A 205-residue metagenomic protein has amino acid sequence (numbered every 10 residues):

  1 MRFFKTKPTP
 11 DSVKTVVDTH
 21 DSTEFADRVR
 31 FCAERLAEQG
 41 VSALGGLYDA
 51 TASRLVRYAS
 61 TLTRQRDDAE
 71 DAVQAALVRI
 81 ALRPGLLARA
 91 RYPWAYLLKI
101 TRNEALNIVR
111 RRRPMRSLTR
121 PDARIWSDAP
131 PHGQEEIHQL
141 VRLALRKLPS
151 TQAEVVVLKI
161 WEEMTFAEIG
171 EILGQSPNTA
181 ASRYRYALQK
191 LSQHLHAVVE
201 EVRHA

Functional and structural regions predicted by a protein language model:
M1-S53, A123-A129, Q139-V157, M164-I172 (+1 more regions): Intrinsic, short, N-terminal disordered tails of RNA polymerase sigma-factor systems
L36-G46, V56-A75, G85-R91, P177 (+1 more regions): Short, charged helix-capping/linker segments at alpha-helix termini
T51, A72, R183-Y186: Residues within the DNA-recognition helix of helix-turn-helix
L55, A59, I80, P84 (+4 more regions): Hydrophobic recognition helices of helix-based DNA-binding modules
R66, R83, Y92, T151 (+2 more regions): Short coil/turn motifs that cap or connect alpha-helices
D71-V78, R91-N103: Structural recognition of an alpha-helix C-terminal capping motif at a helix-to-coil junction
L82-R89, K99-R120, Q134: Arg/Lys-rich amphipathic alpha helix in sigma70-family domain 2
R102, L106, L173-V198: DNA-recognition helix of helix-turn-helix
